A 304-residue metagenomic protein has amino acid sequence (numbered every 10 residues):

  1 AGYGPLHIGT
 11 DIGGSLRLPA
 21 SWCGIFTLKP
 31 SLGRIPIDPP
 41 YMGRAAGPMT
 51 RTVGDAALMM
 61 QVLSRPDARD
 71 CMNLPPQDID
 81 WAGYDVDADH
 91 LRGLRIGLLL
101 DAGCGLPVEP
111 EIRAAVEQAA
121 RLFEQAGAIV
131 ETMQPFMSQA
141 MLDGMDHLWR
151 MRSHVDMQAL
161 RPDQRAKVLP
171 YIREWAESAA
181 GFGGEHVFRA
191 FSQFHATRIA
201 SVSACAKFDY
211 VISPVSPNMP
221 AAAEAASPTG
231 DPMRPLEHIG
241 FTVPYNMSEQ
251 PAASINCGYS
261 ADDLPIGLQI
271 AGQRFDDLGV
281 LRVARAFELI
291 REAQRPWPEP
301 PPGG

Functional and structural regions predicted by a protein language model:
A1-L63, N246-Q269: Short glycine/serine-rich loop segments
P5-L6, D209-V211: Short, Asp-centered acidic motifs that coordinate Mg2+ and/or phosphate in catalytic or ligand-binding sites
K29-E117, M137, R291-G304: A short helix-breaking turn/cap at a secondary-structure junction
M72-P75, D143, W149, R189 (+1 more regions): Short, surface-exposed loop/helix-turn segments at secondary-structure junctions that function as lids/hinges flanking
W81-Y84, V108-Q134, M157-A166, V187 (+3 more regions): Acyltransferase
A88-L100, L148-V202, P214, P251-P265: Short helix-loop capping/hinge segments that flank enzyme active sites or metal/cofactor-binding pockets
A102, S216-M219: Short glycine-rich anion-binding loops that position phosphate/pyrophosphate groups of nucleotides and phosphorylated
A200-S203, P232-N256: Small-aliphatic-rich amphipathic alpha-helix that forms the alpha element of a beta-alpha
